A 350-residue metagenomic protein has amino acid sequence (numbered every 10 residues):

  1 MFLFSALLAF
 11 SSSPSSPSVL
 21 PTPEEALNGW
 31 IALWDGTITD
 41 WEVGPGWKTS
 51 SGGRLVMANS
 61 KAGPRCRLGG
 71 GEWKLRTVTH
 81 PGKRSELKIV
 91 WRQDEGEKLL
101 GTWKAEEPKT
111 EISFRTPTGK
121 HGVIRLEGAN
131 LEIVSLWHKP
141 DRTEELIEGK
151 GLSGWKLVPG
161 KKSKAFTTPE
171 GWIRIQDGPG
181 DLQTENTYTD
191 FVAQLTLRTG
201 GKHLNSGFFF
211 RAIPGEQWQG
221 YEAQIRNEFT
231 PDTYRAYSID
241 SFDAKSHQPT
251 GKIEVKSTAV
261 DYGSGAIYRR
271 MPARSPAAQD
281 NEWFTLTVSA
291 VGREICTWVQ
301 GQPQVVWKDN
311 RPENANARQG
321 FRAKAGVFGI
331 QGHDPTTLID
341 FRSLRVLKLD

Functional and structural regions predicted by a protein language model:
M1-A9: Bacterial N-terminal signal peptides
F10-S16: Signal peptide processing junction and immediate N-terminal pro/mature segment of secreted/exported proteins
S16-D350: Carbohydrate-interacting regions of secretory-pathway proteins
